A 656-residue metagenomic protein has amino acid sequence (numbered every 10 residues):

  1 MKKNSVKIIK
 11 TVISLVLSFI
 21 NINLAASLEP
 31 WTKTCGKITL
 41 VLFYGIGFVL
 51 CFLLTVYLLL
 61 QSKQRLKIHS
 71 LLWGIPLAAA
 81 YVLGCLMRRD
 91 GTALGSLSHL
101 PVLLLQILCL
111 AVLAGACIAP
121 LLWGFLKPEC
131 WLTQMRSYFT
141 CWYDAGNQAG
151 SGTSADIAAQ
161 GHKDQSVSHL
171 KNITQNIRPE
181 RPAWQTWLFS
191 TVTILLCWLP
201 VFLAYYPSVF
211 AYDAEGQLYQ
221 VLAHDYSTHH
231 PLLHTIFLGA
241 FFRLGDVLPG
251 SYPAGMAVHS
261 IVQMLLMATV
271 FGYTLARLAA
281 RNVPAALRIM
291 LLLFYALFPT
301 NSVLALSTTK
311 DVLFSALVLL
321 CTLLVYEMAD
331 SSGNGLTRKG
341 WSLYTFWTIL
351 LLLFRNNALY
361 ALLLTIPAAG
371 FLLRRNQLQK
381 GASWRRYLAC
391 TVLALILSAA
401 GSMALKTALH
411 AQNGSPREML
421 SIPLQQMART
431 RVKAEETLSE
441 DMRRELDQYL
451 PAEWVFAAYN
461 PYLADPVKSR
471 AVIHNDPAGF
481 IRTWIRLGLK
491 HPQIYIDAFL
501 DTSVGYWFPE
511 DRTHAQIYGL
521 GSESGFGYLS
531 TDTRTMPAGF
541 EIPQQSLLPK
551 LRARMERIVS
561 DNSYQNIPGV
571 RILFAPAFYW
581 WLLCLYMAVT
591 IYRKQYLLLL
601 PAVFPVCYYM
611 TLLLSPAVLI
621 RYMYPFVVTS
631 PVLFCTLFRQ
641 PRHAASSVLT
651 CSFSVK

Functional and structural regions predicted by a protein language model:
S27-G47, A254-V258, T502-P601, P605: Membrane-interface anchor segments at the N-terminal boundary of transmembrane helices in multi-pass membrane enzymes
K63-K67, W187-L188, G272-L297, A316 (+1 more regions): Transmembrane-helix signature of polytopic, membrane-embedded enzymes that assemble or transfer cell-envelope glycans
A158, I261-N282: Transmembrane-helix motifs of polytopic, lipid-linked glycan transferases
Y205-Q217, D225-F241, G245, P249-A254 (+1 more regions): Extracytoplasmic catalytic/substrate-binding loops of multi-pass membrane glycan-assembly enzymes
Y273, F314-S332, T348, T365 (+1 more regions): Specific aromatic-rich, kink-prone transmembrane helix
V303-L313: Short acidic/glycine- and proline-prone juxtamembrane loop motifs at membrane-interface regions of multi-pass membrane
G340-R355, P367, A394-L397: Membrane-interface alpha helices of multi-pass inner-membrane proteins
H410-L547: Membrane-proximal stem/loop segments at transmembrane-domain junctions that anchor or position
